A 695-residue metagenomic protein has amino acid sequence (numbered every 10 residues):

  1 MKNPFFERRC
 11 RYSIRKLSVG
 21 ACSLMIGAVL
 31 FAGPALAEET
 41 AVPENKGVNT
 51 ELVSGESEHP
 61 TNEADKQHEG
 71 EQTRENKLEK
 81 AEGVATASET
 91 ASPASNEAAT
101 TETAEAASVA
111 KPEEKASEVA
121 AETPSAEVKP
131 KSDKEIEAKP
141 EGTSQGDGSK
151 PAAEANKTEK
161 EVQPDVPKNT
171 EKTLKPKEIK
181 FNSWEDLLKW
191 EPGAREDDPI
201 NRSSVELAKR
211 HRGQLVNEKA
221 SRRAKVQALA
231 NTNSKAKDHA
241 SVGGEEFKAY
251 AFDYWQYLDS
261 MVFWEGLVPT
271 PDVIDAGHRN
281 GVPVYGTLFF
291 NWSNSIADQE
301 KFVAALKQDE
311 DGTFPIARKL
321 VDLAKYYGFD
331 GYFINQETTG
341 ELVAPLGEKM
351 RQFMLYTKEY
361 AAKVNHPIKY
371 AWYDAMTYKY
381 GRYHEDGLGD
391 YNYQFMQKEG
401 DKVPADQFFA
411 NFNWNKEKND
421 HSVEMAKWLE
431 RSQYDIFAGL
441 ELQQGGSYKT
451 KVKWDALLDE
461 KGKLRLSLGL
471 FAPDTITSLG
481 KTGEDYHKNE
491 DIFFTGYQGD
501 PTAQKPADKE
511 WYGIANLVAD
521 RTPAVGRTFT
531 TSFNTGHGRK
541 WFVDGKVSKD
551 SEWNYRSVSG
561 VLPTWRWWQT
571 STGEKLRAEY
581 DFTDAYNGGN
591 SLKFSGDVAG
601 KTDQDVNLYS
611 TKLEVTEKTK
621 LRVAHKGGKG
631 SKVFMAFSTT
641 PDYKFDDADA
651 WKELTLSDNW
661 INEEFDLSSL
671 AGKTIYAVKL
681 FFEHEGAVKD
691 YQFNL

Functional and structural regions predicted by a protein language model:
N3-C10, L36-K168: Low-complexity, acidic Ser/Thr/Pro-rich repeat tracts that form intrinsically disordered stalk/linker regions of very
E69, K620-L667: Extracellular ligand-binding interfaces
T143, D147-Q256, E359-K363, I368-K369 (+1 more regions): N-terminal module-boundary/linker segments of secreted carbohydrate-active enzymes
V166-N201, I436, L440-E579: Substrate-binding cleft of secreted/luminal carbohydrate-active enzymes
K219-H421: Chitinase-like catalytic core of GlcNAc-active glycosidases
M261, T564, L592, G596 (+2 more regions): Extra-cytoplasmic beta-strand recognition segments
L576-D605: Short carbohydrate-recognition loop motifs
L621-V623, W660-L695: Extracellular beta-strand ligand-recognition surfaces/modules
